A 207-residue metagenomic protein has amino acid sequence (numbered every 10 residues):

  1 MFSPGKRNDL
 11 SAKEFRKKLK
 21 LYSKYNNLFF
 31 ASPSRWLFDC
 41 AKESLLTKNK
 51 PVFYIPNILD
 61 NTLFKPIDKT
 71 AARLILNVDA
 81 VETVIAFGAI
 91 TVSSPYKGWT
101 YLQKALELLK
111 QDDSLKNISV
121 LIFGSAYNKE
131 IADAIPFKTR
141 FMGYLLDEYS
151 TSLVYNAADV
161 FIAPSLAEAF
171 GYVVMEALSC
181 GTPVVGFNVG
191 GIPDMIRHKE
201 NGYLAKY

Functional and structural regions predicted by a protein language model:
F2-F30, L45-L46: Membrane-proximal helix-turn-helix segments that form the acceptor-binding/catalytic region of lipid-linked
D39-E43, L59-I75, I131-A132: Acidic anion/phosphate-binding donor-loop and adjacent secondary structure in glycosyltransferase catalytic cores
V78-K97, Q103-L106: Conserved donor-binding/catalytic core segment of Leloir-type glycosyltransferases
D113-N117, G124-S152, N156: Nucleotide-activated donor-binding/catalytic signature segment of Leloir-type glycosyltransferases, i.e., the conserved
F161-I162: A short hydrophobic beta-strand element within the catalytic core of glycosyltransferases that build diverse glycans
L166: Aromatic "clamp/platform" in nucleotide-sugar-dependent glycosyltransferases that forms part of the donor/acceptor
M175, V189-K199, Y203-K206: Short acidic/histidine- and often glycine-rich active-site loop of Leloir-type glycosyltransferases that engages
P183-G186: Short hydrophobic beta-strand element within catalytic cores of glycosyltransferases and related nucleotide-activated
